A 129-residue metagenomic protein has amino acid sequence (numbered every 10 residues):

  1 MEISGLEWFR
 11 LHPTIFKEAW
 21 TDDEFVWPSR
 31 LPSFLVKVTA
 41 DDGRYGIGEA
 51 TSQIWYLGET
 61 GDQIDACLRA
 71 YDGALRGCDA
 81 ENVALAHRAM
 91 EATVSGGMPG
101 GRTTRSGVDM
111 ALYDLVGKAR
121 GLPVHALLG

Functional and structural regions predicted by a protein language model:
M1-Y45, T51-W55: Structured beta-strand/loop patches that form or line metal/cofactor-binding pockets in enzymes
G5, T39-A119: Metal- or metallocofactor-binding catalytic centers and their adjacent structured scaffolds across diverse enzyme
I15, A70, L122-P123: Residue-level signal for pocket-adjacent positions within structured domains
F16, A80, L127-G129: Short capping/connector residues at structural and topological boundaries
A19, I54-W55, A74, P123-L127: Residue-level preference for alpha-helix termini and adjacent loops
L115-G129: Catalytic pocket of metal/acid-base enzymes, prominently hydrolases
